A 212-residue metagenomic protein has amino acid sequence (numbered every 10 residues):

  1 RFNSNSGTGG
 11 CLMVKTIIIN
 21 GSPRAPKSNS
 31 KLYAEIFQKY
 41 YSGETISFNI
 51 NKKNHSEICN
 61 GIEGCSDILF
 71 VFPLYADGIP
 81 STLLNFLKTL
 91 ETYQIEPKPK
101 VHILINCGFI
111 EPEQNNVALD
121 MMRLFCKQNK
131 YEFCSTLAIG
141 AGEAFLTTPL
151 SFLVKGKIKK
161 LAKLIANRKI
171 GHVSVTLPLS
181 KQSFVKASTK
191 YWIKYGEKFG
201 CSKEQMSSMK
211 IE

Functional and structural regions predicted by a protein language model:
R1-P97, I170-E212: N-terminal beta1-alpha1-beta2 submodule of the flavodoxin-like/Rossmannoid cofactor-binding fold
Y40, Y93, F125, L161-R168: Change "in soluble alpha/beta enzymes" to "in soluble alpha/beta proteins
T45, P99-I110, S151-L164, V185-S202: A short, terminal or domain-edge coil/loop segment
N49-S56, L84-N85, H102-I110, S135-E143 (+1 more regions): Low-complexity, flexible helical/coil segments
L83, V117-D120, V154-I158: Well-ordered, non-membrane alpha-helical segments in soluble/globular domains
V101-L150: Short, glycine-/small-residue-rich phosphate/pyrophosphate-handling segment
A138-F145, L150-T189: A conserved mid-domain beta-alpha-beta active-site/ligand-binding segment of alpha/beta enzyme cores
